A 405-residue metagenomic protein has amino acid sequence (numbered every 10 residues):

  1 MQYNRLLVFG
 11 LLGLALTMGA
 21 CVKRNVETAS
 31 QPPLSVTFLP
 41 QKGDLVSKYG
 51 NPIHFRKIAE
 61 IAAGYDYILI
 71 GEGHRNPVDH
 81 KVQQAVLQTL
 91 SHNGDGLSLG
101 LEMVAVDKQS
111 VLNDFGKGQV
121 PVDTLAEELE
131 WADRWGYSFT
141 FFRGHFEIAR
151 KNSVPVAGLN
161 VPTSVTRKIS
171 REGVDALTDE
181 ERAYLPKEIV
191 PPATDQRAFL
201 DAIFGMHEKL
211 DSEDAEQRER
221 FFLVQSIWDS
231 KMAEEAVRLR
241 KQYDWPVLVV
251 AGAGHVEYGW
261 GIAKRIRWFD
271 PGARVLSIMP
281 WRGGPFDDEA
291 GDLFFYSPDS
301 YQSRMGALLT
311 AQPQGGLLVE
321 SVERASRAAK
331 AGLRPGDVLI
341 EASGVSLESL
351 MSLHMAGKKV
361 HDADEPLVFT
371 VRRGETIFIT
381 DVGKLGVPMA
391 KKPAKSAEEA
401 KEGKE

Functional and structural regions predicted by a protein language model:
M1-V8: Bacterial N-terminal signal peptides that target proteins for export
F9-T17: Bacterial N-terminal signal peptides
C21-Y65: N- or domain-start disorder-to-order transition segments that initiate the globular core
K48-H92: Zymogen propeptides
N93, L97-S98, S110-L239: A substrate-binding/cap region within the structured catalytic cores of diverse enzymes
F286-R324, T380-E399: PDZ/PDZ-like peptide-tail recognition elements
A328-M351: Conserved PDZ fold ligand-binding element
H354-S396: PDZ-domain C-terminal substructure recognizer with occasional recognition of PDZ-binding tails
